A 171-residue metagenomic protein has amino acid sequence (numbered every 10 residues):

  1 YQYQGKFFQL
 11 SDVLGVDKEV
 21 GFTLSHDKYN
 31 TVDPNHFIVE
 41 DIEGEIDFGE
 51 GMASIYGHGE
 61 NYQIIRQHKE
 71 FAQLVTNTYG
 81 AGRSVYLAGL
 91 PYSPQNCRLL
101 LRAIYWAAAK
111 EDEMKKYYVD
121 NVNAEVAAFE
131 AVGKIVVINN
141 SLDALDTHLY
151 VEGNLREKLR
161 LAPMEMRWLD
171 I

Functional and structural regions predicted by a protein language model:
Y1-I171: A conserved amphipathic helix/loop scaffold that creates a polar/acidic microenvironment used either to coordinate
